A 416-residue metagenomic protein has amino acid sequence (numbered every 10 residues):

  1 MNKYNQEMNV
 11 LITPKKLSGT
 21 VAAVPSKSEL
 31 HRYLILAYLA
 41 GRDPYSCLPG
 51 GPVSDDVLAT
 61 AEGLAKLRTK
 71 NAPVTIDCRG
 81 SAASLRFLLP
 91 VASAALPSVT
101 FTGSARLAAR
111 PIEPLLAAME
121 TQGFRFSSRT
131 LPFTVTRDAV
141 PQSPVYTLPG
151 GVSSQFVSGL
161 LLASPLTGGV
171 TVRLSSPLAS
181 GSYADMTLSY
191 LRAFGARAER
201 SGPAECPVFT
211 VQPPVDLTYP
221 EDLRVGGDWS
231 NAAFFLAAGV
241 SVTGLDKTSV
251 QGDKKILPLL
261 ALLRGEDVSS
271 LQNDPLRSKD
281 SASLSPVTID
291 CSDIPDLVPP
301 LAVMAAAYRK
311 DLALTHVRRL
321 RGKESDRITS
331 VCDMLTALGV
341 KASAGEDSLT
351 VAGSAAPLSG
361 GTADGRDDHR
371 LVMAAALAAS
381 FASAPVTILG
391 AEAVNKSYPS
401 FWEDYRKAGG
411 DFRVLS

Functional and structural regions predicted by a protein language model:
M1-S416: Short, structured segments at the rim of ligand-binding sites
